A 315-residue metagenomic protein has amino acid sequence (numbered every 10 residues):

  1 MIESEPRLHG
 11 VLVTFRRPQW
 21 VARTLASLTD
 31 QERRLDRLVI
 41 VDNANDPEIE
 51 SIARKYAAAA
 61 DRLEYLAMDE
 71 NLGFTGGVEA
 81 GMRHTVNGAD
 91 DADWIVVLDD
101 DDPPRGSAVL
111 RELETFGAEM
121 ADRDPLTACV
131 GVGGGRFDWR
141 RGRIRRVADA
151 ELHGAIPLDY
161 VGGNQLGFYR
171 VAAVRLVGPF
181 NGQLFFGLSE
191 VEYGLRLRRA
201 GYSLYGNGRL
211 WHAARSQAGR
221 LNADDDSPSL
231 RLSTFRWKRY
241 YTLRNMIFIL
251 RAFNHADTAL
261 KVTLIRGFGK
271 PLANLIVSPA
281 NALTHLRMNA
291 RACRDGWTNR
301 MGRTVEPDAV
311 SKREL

Functional and structural regions predicted by a protein language model:
R17-D30: Short, well-formed alpha-helical segments that are part of the catalytic scaffolds of diverse glycosyltransferases
D42-S51, E70, D102-P103: A conserved acidic beta->alpha catalytic loop
M68-G88: Glycine-rich, basic loop-to-helix element that forms the pyrophosphate-binding segment of sugar-nucleotide handling
D91-D101: Short beta-strand-to-loop acidic/aromatic patch adjacent to the donor-nucleotide binding site
P103, S107-R143: Conserved donor NDP-sugar-binding/catalytic core segment of glycosyltransferases
E151-Y169, L230-S233: A recurrent flexible, glycine/aromatic-enriched loop bordering the glycosyltransferase active site that acts as
A173, V177-G178, Q183-W211: A short, conserved alpha-helix in the catalytic core of glycosyltransferases
R251-L315: Non-catalytic, C-terminal membrane-associated alpha-helical segments of glycosyltransferases
